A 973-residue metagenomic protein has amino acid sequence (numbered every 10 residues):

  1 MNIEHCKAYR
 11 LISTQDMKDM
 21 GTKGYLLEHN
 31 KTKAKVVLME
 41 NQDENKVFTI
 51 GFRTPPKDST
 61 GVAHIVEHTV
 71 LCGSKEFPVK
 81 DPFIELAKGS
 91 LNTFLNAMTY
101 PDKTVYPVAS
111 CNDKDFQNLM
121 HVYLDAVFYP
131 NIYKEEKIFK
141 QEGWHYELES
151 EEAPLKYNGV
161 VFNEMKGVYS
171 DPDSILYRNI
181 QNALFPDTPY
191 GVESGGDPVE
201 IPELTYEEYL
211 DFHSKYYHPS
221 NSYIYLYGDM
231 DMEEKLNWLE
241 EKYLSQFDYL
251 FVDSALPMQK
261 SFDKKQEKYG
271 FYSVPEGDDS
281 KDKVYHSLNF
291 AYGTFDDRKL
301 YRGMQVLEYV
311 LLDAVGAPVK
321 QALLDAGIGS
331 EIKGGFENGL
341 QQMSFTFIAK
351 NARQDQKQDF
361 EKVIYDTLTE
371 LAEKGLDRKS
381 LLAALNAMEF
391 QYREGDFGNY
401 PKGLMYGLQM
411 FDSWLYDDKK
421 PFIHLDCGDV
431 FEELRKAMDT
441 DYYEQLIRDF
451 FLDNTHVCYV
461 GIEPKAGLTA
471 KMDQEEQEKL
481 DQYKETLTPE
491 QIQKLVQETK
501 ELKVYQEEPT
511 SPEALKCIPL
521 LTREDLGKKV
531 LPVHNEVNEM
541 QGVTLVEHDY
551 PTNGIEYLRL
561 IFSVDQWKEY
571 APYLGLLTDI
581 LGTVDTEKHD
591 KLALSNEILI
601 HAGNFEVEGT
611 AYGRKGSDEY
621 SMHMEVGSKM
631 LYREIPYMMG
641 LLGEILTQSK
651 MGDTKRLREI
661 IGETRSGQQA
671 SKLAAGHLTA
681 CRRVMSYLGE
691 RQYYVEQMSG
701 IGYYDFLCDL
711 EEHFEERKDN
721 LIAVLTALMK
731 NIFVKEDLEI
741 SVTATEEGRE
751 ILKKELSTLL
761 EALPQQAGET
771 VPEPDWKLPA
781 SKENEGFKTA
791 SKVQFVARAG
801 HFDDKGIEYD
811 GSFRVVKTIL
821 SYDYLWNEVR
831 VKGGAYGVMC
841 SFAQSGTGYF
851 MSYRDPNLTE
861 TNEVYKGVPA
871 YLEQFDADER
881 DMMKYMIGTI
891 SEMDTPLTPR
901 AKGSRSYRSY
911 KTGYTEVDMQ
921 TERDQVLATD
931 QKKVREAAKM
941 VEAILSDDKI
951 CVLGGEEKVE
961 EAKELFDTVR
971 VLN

Functional and structural regions predicted by a protein language model:
M1-V47: Non-catalytic terminal extensions that flank enzyme cores
E40-Q42, T49-G51, F162, K166-S170 (+9 more regions): His/Glu-based metal-binding/catalytic segments typifying zinc-dependent metallopeptidases
N45-P55, D81-Y129, E136-E147, S174-V199 (+12 more regions): M16 family metallopeptidases and their MPP-like homologs
V62, V66-V70, L577: Active-site His/Glu-centered metal-binding helix of metallohydrolases
F94, L210-S214, S273-E276, V319 (+12 more regions): Generic recognition of flexible, low-complexity loop/linker segments
S150-P219, Y225-Y243, F247-P275, D282: Hydrophobic, small-residue-rich alpha-helical packing segments that form membrane-like cores
L210-K242, G700, L721-L756, S946: Non-catalytic, conformational "gating/processing" segments within enzyme and secreted inhibitor domains
M438-E478: Extended, domain-scale alpha-helical bundle/helix-rich regions
